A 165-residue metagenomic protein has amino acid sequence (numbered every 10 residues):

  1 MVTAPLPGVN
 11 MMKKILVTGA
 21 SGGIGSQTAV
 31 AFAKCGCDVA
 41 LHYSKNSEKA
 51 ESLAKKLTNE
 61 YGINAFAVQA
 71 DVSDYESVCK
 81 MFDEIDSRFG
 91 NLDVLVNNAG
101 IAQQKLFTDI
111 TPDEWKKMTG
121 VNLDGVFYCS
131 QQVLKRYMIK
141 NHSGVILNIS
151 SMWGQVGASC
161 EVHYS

Functional and structural regions predicted by a protein language model:
S21-G23: Conserved glycine-rich cofactor-binding loop
C35-E51: Conserved glycine-rich Rossmann-like NAD(P)H-binding loop of the short-chain dehydrogenase/reductase
S47, Q69-K80, P112: The beta1-alpha1 cofactor-binding region of Rossmann-like NAD(H)/NADP(H)-dependent oxidoreductases
L106-F107, E114-K116: Substrate-binding pocket helix/loop in short-chain dehydrogenase/reductase
T108, V156-V162: Active-site loop immediately N-terminal to the catalytic Tyr-X3-Lys motif of short-chain dehydrogenase/reductase
S130-Q131: A short, exposed helix-loop element centered on a Lys and neighboring polar residues
S151: Residue(s) in the substrate-gating loop at a strand-loop-helix junction that position the organic substrate next
